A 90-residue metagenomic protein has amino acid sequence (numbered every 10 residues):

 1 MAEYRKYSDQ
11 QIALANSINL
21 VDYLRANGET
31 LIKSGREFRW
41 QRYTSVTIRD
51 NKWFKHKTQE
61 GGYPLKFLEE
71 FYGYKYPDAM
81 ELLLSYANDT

Functional and structural regions predicted by a protein language model:
M1-T90: N-terminal structured subdomain of primase-like DNA metabolism proteins
